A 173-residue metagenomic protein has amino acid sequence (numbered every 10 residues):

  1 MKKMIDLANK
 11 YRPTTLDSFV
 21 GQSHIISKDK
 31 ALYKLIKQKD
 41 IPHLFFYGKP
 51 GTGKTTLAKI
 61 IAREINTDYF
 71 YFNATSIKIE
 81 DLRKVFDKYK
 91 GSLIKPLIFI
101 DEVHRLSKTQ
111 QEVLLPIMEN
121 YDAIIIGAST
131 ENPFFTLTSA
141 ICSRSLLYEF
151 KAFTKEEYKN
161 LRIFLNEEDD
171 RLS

Functional and structural regions predicted by a protein language model:
M1-Q38: A short, basic N-terminal segment
K2-I5, K34-F72, D87-K90, L115-N120: Walker A/P-loop
I25-K30, T67-L97, S107-K108: Short glycine-rich substrate-engagement loop in P-loop NTPases that contacts/grips substrate
I36, T109-S143: Conserved catalytic/switch belt of AAA+ P-loop NTPases
T67, T138-A152: A short helix-turn-beta junction within AAA+ P-loop NTPase domains corresponding to the substrate/partner-engaging
F72, F99-I100, I124-T130, E149: Structural recognition of the conserved hydrophobic beta-strand(s) that form the central parallel beta-sheet of P-loop
N73-T75, L146-K159: Conserved AAA+ ATPase "SRH/arginine-finger" region at the nucleotide-binding site
K159-S173: Helix-loop-helix "sensor" segment of P-loop NTPases
